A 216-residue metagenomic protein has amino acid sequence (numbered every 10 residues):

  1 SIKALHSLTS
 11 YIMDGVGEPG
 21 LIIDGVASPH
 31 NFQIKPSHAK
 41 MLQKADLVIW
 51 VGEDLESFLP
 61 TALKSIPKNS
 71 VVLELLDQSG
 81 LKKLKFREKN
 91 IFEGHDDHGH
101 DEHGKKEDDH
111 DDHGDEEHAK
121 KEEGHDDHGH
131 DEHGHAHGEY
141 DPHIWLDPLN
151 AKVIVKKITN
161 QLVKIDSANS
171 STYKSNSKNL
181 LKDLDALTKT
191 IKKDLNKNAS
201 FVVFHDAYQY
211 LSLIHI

Functional and structural regions predicted by a protein language model:
S1-I214: Extracytoplasmic metal-acquisition and chelation regions
